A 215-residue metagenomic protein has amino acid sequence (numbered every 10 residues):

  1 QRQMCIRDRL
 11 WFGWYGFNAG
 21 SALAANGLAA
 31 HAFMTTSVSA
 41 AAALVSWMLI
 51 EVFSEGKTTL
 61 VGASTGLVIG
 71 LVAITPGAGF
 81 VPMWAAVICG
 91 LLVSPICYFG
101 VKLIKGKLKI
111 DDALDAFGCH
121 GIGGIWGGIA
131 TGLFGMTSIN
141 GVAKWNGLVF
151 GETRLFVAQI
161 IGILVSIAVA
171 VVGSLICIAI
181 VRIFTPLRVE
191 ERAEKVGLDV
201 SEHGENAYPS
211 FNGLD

Functional and structural regions predicted by a protein language model:
Q1-Q3, R7-D215: Glycine- and aromatic-enriched membrane alpha-helices
